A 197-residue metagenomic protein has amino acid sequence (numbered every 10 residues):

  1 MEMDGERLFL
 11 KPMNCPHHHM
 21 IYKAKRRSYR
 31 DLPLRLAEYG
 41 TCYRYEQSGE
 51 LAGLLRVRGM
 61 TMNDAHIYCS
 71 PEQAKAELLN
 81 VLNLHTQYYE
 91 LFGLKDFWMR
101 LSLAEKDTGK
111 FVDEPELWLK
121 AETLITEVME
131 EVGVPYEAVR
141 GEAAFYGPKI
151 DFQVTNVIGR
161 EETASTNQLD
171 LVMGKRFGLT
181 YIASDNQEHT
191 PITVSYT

Functional and structural regions predicted by a protein language model:
M1-E2, K23-R30, G59-T61, F111-E116 (+1 more regions): A broad, low-specificity signal for short, low-complexity segments enriched in glycine/proline and polar/charged
M1-L54, V139-A143, K149-Q168, M173-G178 (+2 more regions): Class II aminoacyl-tRNA synthetase-like tRNA-binding/catalytic domains
E6-F9, N14-H18, R35, T61 (+4 more regions): General structural feature for long, well-ordered alpha-helical segments within catalytic domains of soluble enzymes
Y43-L55, L78-L94, A121-I125, M129: Structured alpha-helical segments in the cores of large, soluble enzyme domains
R56-P115, R140: Conserved alpha/beta enzyme-core scaffolds, especially Rossmann-like or related mixed alpha/beta domains that build
Y68, I192-V194: A short, conserved beta-strand element enriched in hydrophobic/aromatic residues
L91-T163: Metal-assisted phosphate- and nucleotidyl-transfer catalytic regions
T197: Conserved small/polar residues in nucleotide/adenosyl-binding loops
